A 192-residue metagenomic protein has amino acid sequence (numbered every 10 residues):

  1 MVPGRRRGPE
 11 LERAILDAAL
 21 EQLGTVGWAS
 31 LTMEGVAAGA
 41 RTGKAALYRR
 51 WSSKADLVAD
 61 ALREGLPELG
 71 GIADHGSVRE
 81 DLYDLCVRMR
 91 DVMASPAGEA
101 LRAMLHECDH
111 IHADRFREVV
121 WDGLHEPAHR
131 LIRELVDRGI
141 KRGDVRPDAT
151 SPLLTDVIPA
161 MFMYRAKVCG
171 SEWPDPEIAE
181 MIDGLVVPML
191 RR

Functional and structural regions predicted by a protein language model:
M1-G39, A55-D56: Basic, helix-initiating cap at the start of DNA-binding domains
V2, D84, D91, E126-R130 (+4 more regions): C-terminal peripheral helix-coil segments that are non-catalytic and often amphipathic
L23, V58-G65: Alpha-helical DNA-contacting segments of helix-turn-helix folds
S30, S53-V58, L69, L82: Short amphipathic alpha-helical segment with a characteristic S/N-K-E followed by hydrophobic residues
R41-W51: Short hydrophobic/aromatic patch on the recognition helix
R50-S52, M163-Y164: Tryptophan-centric aromatic hotspots in well-structured domains and transmembrane helices
G70-E99: Hydrophobic alpha-helical connector segments
A94-E99, A103, A113-K141, S151: Amphipathic alpha-helical packing segments from all-alpha helical-bundle domains
